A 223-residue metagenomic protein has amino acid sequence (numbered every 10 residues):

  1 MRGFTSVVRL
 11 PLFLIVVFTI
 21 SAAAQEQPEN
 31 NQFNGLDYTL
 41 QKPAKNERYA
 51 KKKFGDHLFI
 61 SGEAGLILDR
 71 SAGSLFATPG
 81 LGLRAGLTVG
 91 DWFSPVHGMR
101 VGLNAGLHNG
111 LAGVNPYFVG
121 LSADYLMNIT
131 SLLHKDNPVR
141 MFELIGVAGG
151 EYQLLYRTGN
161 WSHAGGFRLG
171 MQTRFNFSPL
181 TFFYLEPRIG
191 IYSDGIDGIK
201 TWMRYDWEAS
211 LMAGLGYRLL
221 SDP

Functional and structural regions predicted by a protein language model:
M1-E29: Bacterial Sec-dependent N-terminal signal peptides
A24-G90, N160: Short glycine/proline- and aromatic-enriched beta-strand/turn motifs that initiate or cap beta-hairpins
F33-Y38, K45-E47, K135-G146, G150 (+1 more regions): N-terminal/domain-start segments enriched in small and hydrophobic, helix-friendly residues, covering either
R48-A50, G73-A77, V89, L111-G113 (+4 more regions): Outer-membrane beta-barrel proteins
D56, A77-A85, N115-L121, F142 (+2 more regions): Residues that define the transmembrane beta-barrel architecture of outer-membrane proteins
G62-L66, A85-D91, A123-I129, A148-Y152 (+3 more regions): Residues on the lipid-exposed face of transmembrane beta-strands in outer-membrane beta-barrel proteins
L75, M99, N109-F118, N176-P223: Predominantly the C-terminal beta-signal and adjacent terminal strand-loop region of outer-membrane beta-barrel
P95-G165, F177-P179: Gram-negative (and chloroplast) outer-membrane scaffold detector with strong preference for beta-barrel transmembrane
